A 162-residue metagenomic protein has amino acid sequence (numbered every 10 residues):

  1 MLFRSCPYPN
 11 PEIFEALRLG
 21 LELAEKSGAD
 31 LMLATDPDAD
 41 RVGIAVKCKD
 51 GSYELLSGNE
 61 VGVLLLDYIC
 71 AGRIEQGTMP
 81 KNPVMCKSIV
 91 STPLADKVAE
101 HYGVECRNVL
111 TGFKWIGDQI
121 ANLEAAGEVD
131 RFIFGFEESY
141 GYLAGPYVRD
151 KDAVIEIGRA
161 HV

Functional and structural regions predicted by a protein language model:
M1-R159: Phosphate-binding chemistry for phosphorylated carbohydrates and sugar-nucleotides
